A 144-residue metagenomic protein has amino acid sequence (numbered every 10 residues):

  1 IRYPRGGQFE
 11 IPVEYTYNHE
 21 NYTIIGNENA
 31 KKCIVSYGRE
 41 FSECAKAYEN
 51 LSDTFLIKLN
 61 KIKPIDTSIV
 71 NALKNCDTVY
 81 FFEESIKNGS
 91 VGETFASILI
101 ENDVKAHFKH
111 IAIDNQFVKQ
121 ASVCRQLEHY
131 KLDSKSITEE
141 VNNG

Functional and structural regions predicted by a protein language model:
R2-G144: Thiamine diphosphate
